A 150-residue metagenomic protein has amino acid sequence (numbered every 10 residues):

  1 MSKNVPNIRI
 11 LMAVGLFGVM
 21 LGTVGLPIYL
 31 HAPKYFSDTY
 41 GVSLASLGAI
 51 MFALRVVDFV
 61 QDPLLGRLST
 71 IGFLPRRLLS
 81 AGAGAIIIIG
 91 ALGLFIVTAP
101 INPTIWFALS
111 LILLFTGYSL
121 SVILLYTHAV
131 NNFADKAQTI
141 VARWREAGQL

Functional and structural regions predicted by a protein language model:
M1-L150: Membrane-embedded alpha-helical bundles of multi-pass transporters/translocases, especially carrier/permease families
